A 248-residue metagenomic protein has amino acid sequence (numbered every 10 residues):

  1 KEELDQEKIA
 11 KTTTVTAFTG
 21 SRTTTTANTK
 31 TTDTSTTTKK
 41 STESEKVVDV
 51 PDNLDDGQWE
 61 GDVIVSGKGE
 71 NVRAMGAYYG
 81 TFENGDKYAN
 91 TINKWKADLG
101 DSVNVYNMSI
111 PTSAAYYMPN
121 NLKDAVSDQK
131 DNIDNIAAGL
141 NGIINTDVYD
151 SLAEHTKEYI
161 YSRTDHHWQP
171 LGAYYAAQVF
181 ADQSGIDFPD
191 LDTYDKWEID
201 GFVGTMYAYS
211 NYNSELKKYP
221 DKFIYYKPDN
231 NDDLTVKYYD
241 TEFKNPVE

Functional and structural regions predicted by a protein language model:
K1-E248: Extracellular glycan-modifying ectodomains
